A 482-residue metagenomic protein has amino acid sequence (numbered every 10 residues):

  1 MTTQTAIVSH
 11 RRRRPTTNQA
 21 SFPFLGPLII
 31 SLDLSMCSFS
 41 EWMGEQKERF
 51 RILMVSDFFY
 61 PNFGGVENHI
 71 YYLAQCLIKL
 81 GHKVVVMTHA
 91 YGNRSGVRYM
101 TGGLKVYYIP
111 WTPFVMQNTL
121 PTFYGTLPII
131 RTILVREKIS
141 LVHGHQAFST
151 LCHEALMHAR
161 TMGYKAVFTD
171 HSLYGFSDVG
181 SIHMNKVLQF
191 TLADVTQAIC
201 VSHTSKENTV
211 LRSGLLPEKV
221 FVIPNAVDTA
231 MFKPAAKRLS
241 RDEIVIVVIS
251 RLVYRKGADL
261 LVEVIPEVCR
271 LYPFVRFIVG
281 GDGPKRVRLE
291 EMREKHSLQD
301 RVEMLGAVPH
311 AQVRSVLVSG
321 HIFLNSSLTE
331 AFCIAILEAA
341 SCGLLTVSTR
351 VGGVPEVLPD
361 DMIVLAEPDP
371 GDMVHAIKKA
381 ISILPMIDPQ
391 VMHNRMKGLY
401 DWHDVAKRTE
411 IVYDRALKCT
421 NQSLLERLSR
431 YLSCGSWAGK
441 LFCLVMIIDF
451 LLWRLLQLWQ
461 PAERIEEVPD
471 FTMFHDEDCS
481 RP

Functional and structural regions predicted by a protein language model:
D33, C37-F50, S56-N62, I70-Y71 (+1 more regions): N-terminal strand-loop element at the rim of the active site of nucleotide-sugar-dependent glycosyltransferases
L80, P385-C443: A charged, aromatic-enriched C-terminal amphipathic alpha-helix characteristic of glycosyltransferases across folds
A90, T204, A226: Carbohydrate-associated surface elements
R238-C269, I278: Conserved donor-binding/catalytic core segment of Leloir-type glycosyltransferases
E290-V308: Nucleotide-activated donor-binding/catalytic signature segment of Leloir-type glycosyltransferases, i.e., the conserved
L328: Aromatic "clamp/platform" in nucleotide-sugar-dependent glycosyltransferases that forms part of the donor/acceptor
L345-S348: Short hydrophobic beta-strand element within catalytic cores of glycosyltransferases and related nucleotide-activated
P355-K379, H403: Change "using UDP/GDP/dTDP sugars" to "using nucleotide sugars
